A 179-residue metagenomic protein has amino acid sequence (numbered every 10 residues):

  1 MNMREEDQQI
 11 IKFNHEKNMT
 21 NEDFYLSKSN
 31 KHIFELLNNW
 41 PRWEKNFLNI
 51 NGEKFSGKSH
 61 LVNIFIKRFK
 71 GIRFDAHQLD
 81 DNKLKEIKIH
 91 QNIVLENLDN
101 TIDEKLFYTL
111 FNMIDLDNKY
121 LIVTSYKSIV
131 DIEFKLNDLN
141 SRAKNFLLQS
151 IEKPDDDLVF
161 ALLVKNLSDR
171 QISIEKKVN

Functional and structural regions predicted by a protein language model:
M1-N39, E44: A short, basic N-terminal segment
K45-N49, G71-R73, N92-V94, Y120-I122: Residue-level preference for the first positions of well-ordered beta-strands
K45-V62: Walker A/P-loop nucleotide-binding motif
I66-H77: Post-Walker A helix-loop "phosphate-sensing" segment adjacent to the P-loop in P-loop NTPases
E86-L106, D117-Y126: Conserved P-loop NTPase "ATPase switch" module shared by AAA+ and STAND
L110, I114-D138: Sensor-1/coupling segment of RecA-like P-loop NTPase cores
D131, F146-L158: Conserved AAA+ ATPase "SRH/arginine-finger" region at the nucleotide-binding site
V159-L162, S173-N179: Short conserved motifs of the RecA-like P-loop NTPase core
